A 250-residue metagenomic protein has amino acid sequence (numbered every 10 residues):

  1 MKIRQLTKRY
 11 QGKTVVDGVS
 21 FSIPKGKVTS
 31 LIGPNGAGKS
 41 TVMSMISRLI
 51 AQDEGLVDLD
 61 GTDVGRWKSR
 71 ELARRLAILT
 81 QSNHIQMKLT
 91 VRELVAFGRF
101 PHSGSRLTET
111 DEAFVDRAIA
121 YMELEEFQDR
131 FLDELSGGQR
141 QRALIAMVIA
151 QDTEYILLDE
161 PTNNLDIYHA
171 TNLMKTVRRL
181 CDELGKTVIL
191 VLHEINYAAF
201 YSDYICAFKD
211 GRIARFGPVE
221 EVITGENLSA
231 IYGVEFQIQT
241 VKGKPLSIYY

Functional and structural regions predicted by a protein language model:
I32-P34: The feature captures the beta-strand-to-loop junction immediately N-terminal to the Walker
S47: Helix-to-loop junction immediately C-terminal to a conserved catalytic motif
G55-D63, L72: Conserved ABC transporter NBD signature motif
A96, E109-F127, D152: Conserved ABC ATPase "signature" region
F131-L135, Q139: Conserved ABC ATPase signature
I156-E160: Catalytic Walker B motif of ABC-type/P-loop ATPase nucleotide-binding domains
